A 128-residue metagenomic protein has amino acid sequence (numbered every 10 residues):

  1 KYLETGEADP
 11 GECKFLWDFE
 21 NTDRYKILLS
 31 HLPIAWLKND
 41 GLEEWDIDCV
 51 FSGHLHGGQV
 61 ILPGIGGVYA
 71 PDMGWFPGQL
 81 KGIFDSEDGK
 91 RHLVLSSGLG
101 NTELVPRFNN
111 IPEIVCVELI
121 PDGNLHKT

Functional and structural regions predicted by a protein language model:
K1, S97, E118-I120: Residues at the C-termini of beta-strands that transition into short coil/loop
K1-L29, I34-D40, L104-R107, H126: Binuclear metal-dependent hydrolase catalytic cores centered on His/Asp/Glu-rich metal-binding motifs
P33-V115, N124: Conserved beta-sheet core of the metallophosphoesterase superfamily
I120-T128: Generic C-terminal helix-cap and adjacent flexible tail
